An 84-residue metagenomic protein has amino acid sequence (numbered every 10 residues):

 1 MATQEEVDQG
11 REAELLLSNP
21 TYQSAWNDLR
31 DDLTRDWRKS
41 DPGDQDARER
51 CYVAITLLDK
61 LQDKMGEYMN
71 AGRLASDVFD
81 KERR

Functional and structural regions predicted by a protein language model:
A2-D36: N-terminal acidic leader/helix
T3, D44, L74-A75: Serine/threonine-rich low-complexity intrinsically disordered regions
Q9, Q45, V78-K81: Short linear motifs in intrinsically disordered/low-complexity regions
L15, A47, G72: Residue-level signal for functionally critical sites in structured catalytic/ligand-binding pockets
Y22-G66: Amphipathic, hydrophobic secondary-structure cores in small proteins
I55-R84: Charged low-complexity stretches with an acidic bias
